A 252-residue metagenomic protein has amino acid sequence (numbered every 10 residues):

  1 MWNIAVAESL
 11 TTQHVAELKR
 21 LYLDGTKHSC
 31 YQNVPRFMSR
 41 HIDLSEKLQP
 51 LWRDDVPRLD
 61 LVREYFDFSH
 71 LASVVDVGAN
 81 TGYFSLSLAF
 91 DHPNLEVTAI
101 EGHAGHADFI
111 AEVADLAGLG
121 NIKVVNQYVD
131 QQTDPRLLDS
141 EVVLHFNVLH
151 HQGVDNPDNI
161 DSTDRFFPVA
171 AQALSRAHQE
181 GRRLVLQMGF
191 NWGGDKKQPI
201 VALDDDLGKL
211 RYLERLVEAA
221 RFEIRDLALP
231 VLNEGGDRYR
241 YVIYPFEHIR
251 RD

Functional and structural regions predicted by a protein language model:
P35-P57: Class I SAM-dependent methyltransferase Rossmann-like catalytic core, especially the SAM/SAH-binding loop
L51-H70: Conserved alpha-helix/loop element of class I SAM-dependent methyltransferases that forms part of the SAM/SAH-binding
H70-N80: Conserved class I S-adenosyl-L-methionine
T81-P93: Conserved SAM-binding loop of SAM-dependent methyltransferases across substrates and taxa, primarily the Class I
E96-E101: Conserved SAM-binding motif I beta-strand of class I
A111-L137: S-adenosyl-L-methionine
E141-D164: A short SAM/SAH-binding and catalytic strip from SAM-dependent methyltransferases
A170-A171, A177-W192: Conserved beta-strand signature within the Rossmann-like core of class I S-adenosyl-L-methionine
